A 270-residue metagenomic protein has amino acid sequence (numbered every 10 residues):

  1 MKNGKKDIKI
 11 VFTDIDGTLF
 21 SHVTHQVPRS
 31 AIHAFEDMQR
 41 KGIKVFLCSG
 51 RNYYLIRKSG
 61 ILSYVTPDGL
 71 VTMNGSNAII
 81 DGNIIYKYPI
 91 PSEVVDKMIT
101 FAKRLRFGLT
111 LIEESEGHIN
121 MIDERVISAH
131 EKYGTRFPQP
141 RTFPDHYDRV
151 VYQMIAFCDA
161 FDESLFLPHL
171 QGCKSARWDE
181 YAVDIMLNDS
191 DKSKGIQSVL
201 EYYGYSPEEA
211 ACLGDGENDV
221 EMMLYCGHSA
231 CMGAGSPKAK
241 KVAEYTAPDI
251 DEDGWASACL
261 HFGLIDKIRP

Functional and structural regions predicted by a protein language model:
G4-K6, K41, Y147, S198-E209 (+1 more regions): Glycine-rich phosphate-binding loop signature in dinucleotide/nucleotide-binding domains
D7-T24: Asp-based phosphoryl-transfer active-site loop
I15, R51, D215-G216: Active-site metal-binding loops of divalent metal-dependent hydrolases
Q26-V126: Active-site phosphate-binding/coordination module
F101-L213, E217-Y225, A234, K241: Conserved acidic, metal-coordinating active-site core of Asp-based, Mg2+-dependent phosphoryl-transfer enzymes
P138-R141, A230, T246-D249: Short acidic-hydrophobic, aromatic-tinged amphipathic segments that line or gate anion-handling sites
Y225, G233-P270: Asp-based, Mg2+/Mn2+-dependent phosphohydrolase catalytic module
